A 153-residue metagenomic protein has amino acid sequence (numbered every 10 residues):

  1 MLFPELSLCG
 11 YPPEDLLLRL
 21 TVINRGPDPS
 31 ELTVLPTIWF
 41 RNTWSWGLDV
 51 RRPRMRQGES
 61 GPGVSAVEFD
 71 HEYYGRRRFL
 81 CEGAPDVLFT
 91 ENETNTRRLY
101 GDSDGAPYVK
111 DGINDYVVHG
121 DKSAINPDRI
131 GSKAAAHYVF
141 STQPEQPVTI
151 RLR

Functional and structural regions predicted by a protein language model:
M1, Y11-L17, P27-E31, Q146-P147: Coil-to-beta-strand transition motifs
M1-E14, V109-A136: Extended, loop-rich substrate-binding clefts of extracytoplasmic carbohydrate-active enzymes
L2-P4, L18, L32-P36, A136-Y138 (+1 more regions): Hydrophobic residues positioned within well-ordered beta-strands of beta-sheet architectures
L17, V22-K110: Polysaccharide-binding surfaces and accessory modules of carbohydrate-active proteins
R25-G26, H137, S141-T142: Conserved phosphate-binding loops in nucleotide/dinucleotide-binding enzymes
F140-R153: Short Pro-Gly-centered flexible turn/kink motifs
